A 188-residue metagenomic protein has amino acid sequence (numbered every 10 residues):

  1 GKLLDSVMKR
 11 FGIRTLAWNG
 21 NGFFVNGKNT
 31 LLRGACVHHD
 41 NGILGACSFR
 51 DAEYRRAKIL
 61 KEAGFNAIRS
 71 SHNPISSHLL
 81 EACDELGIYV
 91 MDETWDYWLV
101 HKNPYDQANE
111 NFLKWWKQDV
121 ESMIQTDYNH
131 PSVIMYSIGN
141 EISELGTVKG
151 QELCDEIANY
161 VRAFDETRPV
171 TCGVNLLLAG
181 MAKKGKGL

Functional and structural regions predicted by a protein language model:
G1-E62, E81: N-terminal carbohydrate-binding accessory modules
Y54-E62, A67-L188: Substrate-binding/catalytic cleft of secreted carbohydrate-active enzymes, primarily glycoside hydrolases
